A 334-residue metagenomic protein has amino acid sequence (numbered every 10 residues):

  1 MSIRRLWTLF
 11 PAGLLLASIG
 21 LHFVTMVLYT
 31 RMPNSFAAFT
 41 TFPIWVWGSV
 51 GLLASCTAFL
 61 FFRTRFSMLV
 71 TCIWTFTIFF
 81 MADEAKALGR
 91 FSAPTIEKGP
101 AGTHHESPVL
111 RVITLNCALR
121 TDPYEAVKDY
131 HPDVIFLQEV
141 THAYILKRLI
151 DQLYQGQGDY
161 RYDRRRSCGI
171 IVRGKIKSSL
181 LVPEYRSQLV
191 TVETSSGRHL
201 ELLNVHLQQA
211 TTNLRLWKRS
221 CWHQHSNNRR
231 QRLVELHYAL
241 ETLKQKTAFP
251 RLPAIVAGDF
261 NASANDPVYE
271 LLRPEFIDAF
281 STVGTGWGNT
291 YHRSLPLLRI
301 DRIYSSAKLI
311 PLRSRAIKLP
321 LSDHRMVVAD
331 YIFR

Functional and structural regions predicted by a protein language model:
M1-A37, T41-I113, A118-A126, Y130-V134 (+1 more regions): Active-site regions of metal-assisted phosphoester/phosphodiester hydrolases, unifying DNase/endonuclease modules
D122, A143-K147: Short, charged/polar "capping" segments at the starts of alpha-helices and the immediately preceding loops
V140: Hydrophobic adenine-recognition pocket in adenosine-nucleotide-binding enzymes
K147, D151-Q152, R164: Catalytic core of membrane glycerolipid acyltransferases/transacylases, capturing the structured, soluble-facing
Q152-L153, L272: Catalytic-core regions built around general acid/base machinery
Q155-R161: A structural signal for short loop-to-beta-strand junctions that line the ligand-binding cleft of periplasmic/secreted
